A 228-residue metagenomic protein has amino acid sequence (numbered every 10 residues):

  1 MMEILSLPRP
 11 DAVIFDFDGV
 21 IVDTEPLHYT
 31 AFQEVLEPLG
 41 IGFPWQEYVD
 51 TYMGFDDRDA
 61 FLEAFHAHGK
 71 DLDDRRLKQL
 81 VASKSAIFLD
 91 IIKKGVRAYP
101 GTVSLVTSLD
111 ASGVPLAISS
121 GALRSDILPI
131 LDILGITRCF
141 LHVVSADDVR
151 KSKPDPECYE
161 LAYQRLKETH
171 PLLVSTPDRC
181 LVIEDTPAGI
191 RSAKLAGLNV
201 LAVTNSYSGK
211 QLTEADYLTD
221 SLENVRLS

Functional and structural regions predicted by a protein language model:
M1-D11, T107-D110, R124, L128-S228: Asp-based, Mg2+/Mn2+-dependent phosphohydrolase catalytic module
S6-V103, D110-S112: N-terminal helical cap/lid subdomain that shapes the substrate entry/recognition surface in HAD-like hydrolases
D16, V20, S120, D185: Conserved G/P- and acidic residue-centered "switch" motifs that form tight phosphate/ATP-binding loops in soluble
I21, A98, L116, K151 (+1 more regions): Conserved SAM-binding loop
L27, D56, R97-G101, A122 (+3 more regions): Short beta->alpha linker loops
G42, P115, N199: Residue-level detector of anion-binding/catalytic polar loops
I92-R97, G121, L195-G197: Short, flexible loop segments at the rims of nucleotide/cofactor-binding pockets, characterized by
A117-I118, A202: Hydrophobic beta-strand core positions in alpha/beta domains
